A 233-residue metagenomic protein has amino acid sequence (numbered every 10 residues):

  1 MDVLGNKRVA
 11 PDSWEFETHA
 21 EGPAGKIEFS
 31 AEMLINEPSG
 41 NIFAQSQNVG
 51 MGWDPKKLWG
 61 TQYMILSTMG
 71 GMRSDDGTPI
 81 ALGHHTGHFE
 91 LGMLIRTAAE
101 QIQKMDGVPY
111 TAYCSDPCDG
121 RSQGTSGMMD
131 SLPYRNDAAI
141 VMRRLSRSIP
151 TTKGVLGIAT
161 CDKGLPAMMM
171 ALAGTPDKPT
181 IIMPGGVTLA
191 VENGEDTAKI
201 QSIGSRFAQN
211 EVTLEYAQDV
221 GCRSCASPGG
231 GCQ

Functional and structural regions predicted by a protein language model:
M1-Q233: Metallocofactor- and cofactor-centric catalytic cores in central/energy metabolism, strongly enriched
